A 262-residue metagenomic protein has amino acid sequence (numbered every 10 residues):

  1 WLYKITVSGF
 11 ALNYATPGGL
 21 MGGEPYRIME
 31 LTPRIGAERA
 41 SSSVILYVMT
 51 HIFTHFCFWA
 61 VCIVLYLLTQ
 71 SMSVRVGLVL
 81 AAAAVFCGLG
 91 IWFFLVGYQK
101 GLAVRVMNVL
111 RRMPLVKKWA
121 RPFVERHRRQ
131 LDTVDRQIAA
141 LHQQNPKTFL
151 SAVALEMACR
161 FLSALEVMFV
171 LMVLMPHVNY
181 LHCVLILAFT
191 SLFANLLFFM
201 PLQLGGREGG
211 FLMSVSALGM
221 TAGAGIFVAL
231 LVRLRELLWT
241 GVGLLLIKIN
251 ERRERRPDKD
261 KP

Functional and structural regions predicted by a protein language model:
W1-V7, L65, M72-N195, A222 (+2 more regions): Predominantly cytoplasmic-facing regulatory/coupling regions of multi-pass membrane proteins
L2-Y3, Y26-M49, H177: Membrane-interface segments at transmembrane-helix boundaries
V7-P25, K118-R121: Short intracellular "coupling" helices and adjacent cytoplasmic loop segments at the cytosolic face of multi-pass
A11, G18-G22, I45-A60, M157-L165 (+2 more regions): Hydrophobic alpha-helical transmembrane bundles that constitute the permease/transmembrane domains of multi-pass
A11-G18, V173, A188-L204, E208: Transmembrane alpha-helix interface/packing and boundary motifs in multi-pass membrane proteins, characterized by
Y14, P33, V64-L67, M172-V173 (+2 more regions): Transmembrane helix-loop junction
E30-E38, L174, G209-A224: Interfacial segments of multi-pass membrane proteins
C57-Q70: Transmembrane helix-loop junctions at the membrane interface of multipass transporters and ion channels
